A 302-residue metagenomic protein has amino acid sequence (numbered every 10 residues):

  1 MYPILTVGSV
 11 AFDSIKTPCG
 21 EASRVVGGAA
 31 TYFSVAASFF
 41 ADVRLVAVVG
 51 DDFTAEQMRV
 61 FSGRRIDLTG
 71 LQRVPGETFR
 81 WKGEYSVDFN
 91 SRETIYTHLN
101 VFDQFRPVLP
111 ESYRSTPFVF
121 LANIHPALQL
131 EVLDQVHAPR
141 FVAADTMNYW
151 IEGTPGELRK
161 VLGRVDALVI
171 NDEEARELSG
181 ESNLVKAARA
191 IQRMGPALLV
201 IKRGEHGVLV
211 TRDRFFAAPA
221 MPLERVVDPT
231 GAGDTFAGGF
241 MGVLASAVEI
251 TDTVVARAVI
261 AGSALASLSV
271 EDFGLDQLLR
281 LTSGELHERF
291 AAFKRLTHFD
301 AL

Functional and structural regions predicted by a protein language model:
Y2, F12-R24, F39-L121, L133-P139 (+1 more regions): Conserved N-terminal subdomain of the carbohydrate kinase-like
L5, F120, V142-A143, V200: Structural detector of well-ordered beta-strand residues that form the stable sheet scaffold of enzyme domains
S34-V43, V243-A245: Alpha-helix C-terminal capping segments
V35, W81-E84, G207-T211: Short beta-strand scaffold segments in enzyme catalytic cores
A37, N171, G233: Short, conserved phosphate/pyrophosphate- and ester-handling motifs at nucleotide-, phospho-/glycolipid
Q57, L128-Q135, G156-K160: A short acidic, amphipathic alpha-helical/loop segment
H137-F141, N148-A217: Conserved phosphate/ATP/ADP-binding segment of small-molecule kinases
L184-L302: Conserved phosphate-binding/catalytic region of the ribokinase-like
